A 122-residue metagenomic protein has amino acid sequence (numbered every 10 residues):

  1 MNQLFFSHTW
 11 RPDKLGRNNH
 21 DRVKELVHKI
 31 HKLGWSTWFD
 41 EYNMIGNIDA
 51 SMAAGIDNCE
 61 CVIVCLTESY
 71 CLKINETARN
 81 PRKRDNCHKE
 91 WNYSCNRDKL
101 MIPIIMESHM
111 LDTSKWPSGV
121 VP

Functional and structural regions predicted by a protein language model:
M1-E68, C95-K99: Conserved N-terminal substructure of TIR/SEFIR domains
I30, K115-P122: Short, conserved catalytic or adaptor-binding loops enriched in Gly and charged residues
Y42-N43, I48-A50, E68-K99, H109-W116: Conserved TIR/SEFIR loop-to-helix hotspot centered on a Trp-containing motif with a nearby acidic residue
C65-C71, V121-P122: Repeat-unit-sized solenoid/scaffold elements
I105-M106: SF2 helicase/translocase ATPase core recognition
